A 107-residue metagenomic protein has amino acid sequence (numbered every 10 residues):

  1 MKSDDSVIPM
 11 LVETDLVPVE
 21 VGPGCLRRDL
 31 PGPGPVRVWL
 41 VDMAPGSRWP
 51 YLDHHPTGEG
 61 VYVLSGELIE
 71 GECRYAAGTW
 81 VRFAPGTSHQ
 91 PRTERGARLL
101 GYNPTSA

Functional and structural regions predicted by a protein language model:
M1-R37: A short, N-terminal "cap"/entry segment at the start of jelly-roll beta-barrel domains of the cupin/DSBH fold
G22-R27, G32-H55, I69, C73-R74 (+1 more regions): Conserved short histidine dyad/triad with adjacent acidic residue
G58: Alpha/beta-hydrolase fold active-site loops
V61: Structured binding elements
S65-G66: Glycine-centered positions in the ABC transporter ATPase nucleotide-binding domain
R74, P85-A107: Ligand-binding loop in jelly-roll beta-barrel domains
